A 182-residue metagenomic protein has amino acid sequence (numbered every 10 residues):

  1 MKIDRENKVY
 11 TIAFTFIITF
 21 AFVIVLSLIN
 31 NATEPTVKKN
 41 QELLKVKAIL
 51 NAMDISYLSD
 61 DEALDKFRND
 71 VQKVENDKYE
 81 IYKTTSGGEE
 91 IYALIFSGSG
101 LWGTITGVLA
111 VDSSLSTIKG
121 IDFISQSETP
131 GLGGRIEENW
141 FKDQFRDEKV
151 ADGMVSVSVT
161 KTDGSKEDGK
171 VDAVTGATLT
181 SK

Functional and structural regions predicted by a protein language model:
K2-K182: Flexible, solvent-exposed loop/hinge segments and secondary-structure transition points
